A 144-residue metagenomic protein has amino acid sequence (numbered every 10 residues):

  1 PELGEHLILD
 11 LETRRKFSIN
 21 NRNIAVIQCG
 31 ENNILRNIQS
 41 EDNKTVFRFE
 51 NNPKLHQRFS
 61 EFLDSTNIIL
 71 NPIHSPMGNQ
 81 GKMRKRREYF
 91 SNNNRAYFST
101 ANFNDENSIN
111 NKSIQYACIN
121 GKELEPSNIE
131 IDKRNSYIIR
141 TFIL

Functional and structural regions predicted by a protein language model:
P1-I8, G121-K122, I129: Short, solvent-exposed secondary-structure boundary motifs
E2-Y89: Active-site beta-loop-alpha substructure in enzyme catalytic cores, prototypically the cysteine-centered nucleophile
G81-L144: C-terminal beta-strand edge segments of enzyme domains
